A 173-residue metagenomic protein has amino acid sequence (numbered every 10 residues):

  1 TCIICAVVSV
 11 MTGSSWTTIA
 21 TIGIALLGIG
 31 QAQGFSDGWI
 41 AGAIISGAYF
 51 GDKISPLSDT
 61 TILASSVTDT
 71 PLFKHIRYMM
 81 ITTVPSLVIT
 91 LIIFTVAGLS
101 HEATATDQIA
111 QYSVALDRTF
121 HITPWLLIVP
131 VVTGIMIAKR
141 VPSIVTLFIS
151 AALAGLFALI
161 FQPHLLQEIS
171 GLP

Functional and structural regions predicted by a protein language model:
T1-I81: Hydrophobic transmembrane alpha-helices that form the pore/transport pathway of multi-pass ion and small-solute
I3, V7, V84, V88-I92 (+4 more regions): Generic alpha-helical transmembrane segments of integral inner-membrane proteins, especially permease/transport modules
V10-T18, M136-L147: Membrane-helix interface "capping/anchor" motifs
I22-L26, S46, V132, I149-L156: Hydrophobic transmembrane alpha-helices of multi-pass, membrane-embedded glycosylation machinery
G34-I40, G98-I122, F161-P173: Inter-helical loop and helix-membrane interface segments of multi-pass membrane transporters/permeases
K53-I54, A64-A115, W125: Juxtamembrane and boundary regions of transmembrane helices in multi-pass small-molecule transporters and channels
V141-P173: Transmembrane helical segments that form the transport core of multi-pass membrane transport proteins
